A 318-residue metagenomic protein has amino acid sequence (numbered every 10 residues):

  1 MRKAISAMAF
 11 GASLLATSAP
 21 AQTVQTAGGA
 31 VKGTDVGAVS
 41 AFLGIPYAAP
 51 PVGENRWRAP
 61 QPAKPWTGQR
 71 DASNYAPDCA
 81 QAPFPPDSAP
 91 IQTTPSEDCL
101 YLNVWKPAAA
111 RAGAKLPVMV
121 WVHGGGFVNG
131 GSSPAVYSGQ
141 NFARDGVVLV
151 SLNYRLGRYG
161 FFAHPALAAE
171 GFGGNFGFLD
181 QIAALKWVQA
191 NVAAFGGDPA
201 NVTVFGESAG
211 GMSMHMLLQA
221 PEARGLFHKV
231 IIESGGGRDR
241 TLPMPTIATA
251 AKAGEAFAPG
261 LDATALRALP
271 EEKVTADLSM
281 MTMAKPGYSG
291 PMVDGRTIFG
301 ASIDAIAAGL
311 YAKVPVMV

Functional and structural regions predicted by a protein language model:
M1-A4: Positively charged n-region of N-terminal signal peptides that target proteins for export
S6-A16: Bacterial N-terminal signal peptides
P20-N175: Non-catalytic accessory segments of hydrolases
S88, A190, M216, R224 (+2 more regions): Substrate-access "cap/lid" subdomains that shape and gate the entrance to catalytic or ligand-binding pockets
C99, G171-A193, A248-K252: Alpha/beta-hydrolase active-site loop
K106-A114, V192-D198, P221-R224, A305-Y311: Surface-exposed acidic, glycine-flexible loop patches that form ligand/cofactor-binding and adhesion interfaces
F195-E207: Alpha/beta-hydrolase fold nucleophile elbow
G206-M216: Glycine-rich nucleophile elbow surrounding the catalytic serine of serine-hydrolase chemistry
